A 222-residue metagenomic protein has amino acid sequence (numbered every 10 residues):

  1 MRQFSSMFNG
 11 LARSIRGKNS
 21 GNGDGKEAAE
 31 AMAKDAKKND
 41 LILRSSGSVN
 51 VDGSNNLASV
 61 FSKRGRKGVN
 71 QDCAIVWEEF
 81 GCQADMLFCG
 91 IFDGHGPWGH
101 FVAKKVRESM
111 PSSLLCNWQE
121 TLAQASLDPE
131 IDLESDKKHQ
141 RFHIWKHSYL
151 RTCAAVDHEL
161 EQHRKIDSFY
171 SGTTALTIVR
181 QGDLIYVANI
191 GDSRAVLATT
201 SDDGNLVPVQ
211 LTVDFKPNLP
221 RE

Functional and structural regions predicted by a protein language model:
M1-E222: PP2C/PPM-type serine/threonine phosphatase catalytic core, specifically the conserved beta-strand-loop-alpha-helix
